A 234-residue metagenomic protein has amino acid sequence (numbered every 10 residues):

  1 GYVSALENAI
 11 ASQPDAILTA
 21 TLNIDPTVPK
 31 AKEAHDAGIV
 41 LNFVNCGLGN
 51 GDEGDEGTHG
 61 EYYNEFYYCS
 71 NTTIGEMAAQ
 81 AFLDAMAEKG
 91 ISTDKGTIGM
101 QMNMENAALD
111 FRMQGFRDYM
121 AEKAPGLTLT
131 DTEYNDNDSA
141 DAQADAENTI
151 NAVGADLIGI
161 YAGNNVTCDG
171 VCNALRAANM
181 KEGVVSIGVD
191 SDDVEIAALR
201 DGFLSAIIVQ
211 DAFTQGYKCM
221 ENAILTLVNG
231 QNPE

Functional and structural regions predicted by a protein language model:
G1-E234: A residue-level marker of the well-folded mature domains of exported/periplasmic proteins
